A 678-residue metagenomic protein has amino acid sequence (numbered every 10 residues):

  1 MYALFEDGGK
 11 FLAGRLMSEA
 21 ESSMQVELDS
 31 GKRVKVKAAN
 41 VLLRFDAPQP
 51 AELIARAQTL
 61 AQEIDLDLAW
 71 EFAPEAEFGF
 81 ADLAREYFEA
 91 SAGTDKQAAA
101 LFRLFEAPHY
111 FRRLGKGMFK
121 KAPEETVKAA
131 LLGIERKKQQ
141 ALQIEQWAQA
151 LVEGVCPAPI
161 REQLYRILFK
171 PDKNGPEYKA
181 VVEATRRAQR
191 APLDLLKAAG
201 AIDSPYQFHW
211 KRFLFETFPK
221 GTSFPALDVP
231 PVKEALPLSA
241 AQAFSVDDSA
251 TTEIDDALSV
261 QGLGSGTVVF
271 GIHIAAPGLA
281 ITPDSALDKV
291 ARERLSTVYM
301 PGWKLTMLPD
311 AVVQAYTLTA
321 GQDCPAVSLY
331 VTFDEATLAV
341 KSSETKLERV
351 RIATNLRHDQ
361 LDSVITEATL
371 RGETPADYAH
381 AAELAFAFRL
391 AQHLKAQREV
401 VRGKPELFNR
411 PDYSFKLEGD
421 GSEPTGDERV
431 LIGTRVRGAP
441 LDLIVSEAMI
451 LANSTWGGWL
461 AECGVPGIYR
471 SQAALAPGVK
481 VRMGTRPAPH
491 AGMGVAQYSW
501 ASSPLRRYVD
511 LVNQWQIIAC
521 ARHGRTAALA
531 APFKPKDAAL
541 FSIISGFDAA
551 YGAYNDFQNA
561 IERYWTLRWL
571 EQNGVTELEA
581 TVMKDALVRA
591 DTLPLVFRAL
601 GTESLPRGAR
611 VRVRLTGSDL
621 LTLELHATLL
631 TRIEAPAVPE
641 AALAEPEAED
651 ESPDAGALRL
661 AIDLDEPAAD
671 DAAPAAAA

Functional and structural regions predicted by a protein language model:
M1-G8, A580: A short beta-strand micro-motif
F5, V613-L615: A generic structural signal for residues embedded in beta-strands
K10-L12, E19-S22, G31-L42, D46 (+12 more regions): Electropositive polyanion-binding surfaces
F105-G117, I202: A short, conserved structural fragment
L114-A129: Accessory beta->alpha helical hairpin/"wing" motif in late/C-terminal subdomains of nucleic-acid enzymes
V127-Q149: Short, amphipathic alpha-helical interaction segments positioned at domain boundaries
L142-L236, A240: Low-complexity, highly charged intrinsically disordered N-terminal segments that act as targeting/localization
L620-A642: Internal insertion modules embedded within essential enzymes
